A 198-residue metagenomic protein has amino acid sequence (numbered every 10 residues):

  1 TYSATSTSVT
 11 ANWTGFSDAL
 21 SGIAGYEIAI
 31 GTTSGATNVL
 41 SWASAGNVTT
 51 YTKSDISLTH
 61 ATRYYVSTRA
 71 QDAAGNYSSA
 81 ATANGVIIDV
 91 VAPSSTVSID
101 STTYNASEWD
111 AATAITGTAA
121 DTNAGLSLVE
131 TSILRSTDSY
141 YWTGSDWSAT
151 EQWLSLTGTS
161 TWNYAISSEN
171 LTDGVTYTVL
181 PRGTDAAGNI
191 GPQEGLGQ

Functional and structural regions predicted by a protein language model:
T1-Q198: Low-complexity, disordered linker/stalk regions enriched in Pro/Thr/Ser/Gly
